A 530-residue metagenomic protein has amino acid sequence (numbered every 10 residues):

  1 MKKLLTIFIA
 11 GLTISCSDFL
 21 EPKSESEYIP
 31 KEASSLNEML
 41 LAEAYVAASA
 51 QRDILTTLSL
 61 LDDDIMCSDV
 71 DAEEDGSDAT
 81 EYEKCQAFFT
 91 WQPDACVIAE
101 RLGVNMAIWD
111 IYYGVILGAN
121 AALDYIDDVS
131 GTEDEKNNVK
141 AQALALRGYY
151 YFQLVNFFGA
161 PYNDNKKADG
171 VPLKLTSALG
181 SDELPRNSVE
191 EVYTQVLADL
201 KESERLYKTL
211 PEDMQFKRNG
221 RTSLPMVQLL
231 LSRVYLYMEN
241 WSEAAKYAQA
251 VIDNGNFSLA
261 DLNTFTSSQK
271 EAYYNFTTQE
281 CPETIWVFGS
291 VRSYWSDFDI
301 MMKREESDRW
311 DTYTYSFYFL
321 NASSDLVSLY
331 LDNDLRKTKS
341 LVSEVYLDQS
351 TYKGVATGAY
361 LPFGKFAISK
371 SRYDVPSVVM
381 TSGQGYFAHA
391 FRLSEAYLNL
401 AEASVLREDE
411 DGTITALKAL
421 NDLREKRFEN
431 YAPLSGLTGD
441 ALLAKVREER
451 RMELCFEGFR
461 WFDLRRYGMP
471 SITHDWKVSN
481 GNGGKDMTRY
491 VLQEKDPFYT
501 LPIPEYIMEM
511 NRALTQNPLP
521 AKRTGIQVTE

Functional and structural regions predicted by a protein language model:
C16-S68, A248, F317, L326-L331 (+4 more regions): Membrane-proximal, proline-rich intrinsically disordered regions
S26-K31, D62-C67, A160-K167, T209-M302 (+1 more regions): Short, surface-exposed recognition loops and adjoining beta-strand edges that mediate ligand/DNA contacts, enriched
L55, A245-H389, L393, E453 (+4 more regions): Hydrophobic-face positions in mid-chain alpha helices that act as interaction patches
E83-F158, N187-E190, R205-K208, T381-A388 (+2 more regions): Conserved, well-structured interaction surfaces
I116-A119, Y193, L200, A248 (+2 more regions): Inward-facing hydrophobic residues that define packing positions of alpha-helical scaffold repeats
Y193, W241, E410-T413: TPR-repeat structural position
